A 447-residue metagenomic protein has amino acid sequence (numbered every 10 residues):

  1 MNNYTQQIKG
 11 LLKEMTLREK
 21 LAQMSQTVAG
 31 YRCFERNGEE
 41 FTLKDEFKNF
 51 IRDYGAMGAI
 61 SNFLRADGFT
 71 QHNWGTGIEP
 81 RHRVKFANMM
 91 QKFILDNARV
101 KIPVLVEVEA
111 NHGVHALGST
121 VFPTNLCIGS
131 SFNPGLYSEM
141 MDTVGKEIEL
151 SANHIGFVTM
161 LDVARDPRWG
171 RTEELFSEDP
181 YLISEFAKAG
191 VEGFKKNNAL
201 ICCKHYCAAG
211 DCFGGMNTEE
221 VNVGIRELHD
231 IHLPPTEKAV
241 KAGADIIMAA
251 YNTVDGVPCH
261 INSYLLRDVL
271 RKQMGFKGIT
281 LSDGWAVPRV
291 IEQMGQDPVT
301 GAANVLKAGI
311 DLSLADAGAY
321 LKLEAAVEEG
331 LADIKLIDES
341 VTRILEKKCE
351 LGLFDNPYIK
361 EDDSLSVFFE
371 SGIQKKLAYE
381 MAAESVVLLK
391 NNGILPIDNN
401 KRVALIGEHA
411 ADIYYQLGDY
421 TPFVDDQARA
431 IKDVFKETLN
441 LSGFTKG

Functional and structural regions predicted by a protein language model:
M1-G447: Glycoside hydrolase catalytic-domain context in secreted enzymes
